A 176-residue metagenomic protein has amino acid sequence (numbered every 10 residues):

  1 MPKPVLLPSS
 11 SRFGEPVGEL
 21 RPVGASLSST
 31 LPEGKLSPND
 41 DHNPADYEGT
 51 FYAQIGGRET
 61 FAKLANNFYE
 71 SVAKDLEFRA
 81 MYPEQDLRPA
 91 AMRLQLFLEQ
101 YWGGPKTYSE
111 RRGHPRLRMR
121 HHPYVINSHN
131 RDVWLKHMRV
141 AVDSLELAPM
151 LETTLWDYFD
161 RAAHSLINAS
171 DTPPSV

Functional and structural regions predicted by a protein language model:
P2-V176: Core of compact, soluble alpha-helical bundle domains
